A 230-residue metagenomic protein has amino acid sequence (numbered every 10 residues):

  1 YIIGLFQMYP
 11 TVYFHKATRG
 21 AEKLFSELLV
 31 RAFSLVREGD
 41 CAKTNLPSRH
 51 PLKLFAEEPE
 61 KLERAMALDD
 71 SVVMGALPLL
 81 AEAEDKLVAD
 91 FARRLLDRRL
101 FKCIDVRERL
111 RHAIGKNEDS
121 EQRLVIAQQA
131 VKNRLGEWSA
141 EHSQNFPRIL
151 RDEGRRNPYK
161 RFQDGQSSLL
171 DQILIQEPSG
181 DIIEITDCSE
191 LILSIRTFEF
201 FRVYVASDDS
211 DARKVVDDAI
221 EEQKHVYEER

Functional and structural regions predicted by a protein language model:
Y1-R230: Histidine-centered, transition-metal-coordinating active-site segments
